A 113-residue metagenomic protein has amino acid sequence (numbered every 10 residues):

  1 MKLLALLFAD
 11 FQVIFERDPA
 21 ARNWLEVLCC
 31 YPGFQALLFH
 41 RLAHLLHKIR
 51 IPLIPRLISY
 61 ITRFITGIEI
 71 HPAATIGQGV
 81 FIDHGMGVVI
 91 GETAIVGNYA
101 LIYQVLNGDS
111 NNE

Functional and structural regions predicted by a protein language model:
M1-T62, T66: Terminal amphipathic alpha-helical/low-complexity segments used for targeting or macromolecular assembly
K48-E113: Flexible, glycine/small-residue-enriched loop-and-beta-strand segment within the central core of proteins
